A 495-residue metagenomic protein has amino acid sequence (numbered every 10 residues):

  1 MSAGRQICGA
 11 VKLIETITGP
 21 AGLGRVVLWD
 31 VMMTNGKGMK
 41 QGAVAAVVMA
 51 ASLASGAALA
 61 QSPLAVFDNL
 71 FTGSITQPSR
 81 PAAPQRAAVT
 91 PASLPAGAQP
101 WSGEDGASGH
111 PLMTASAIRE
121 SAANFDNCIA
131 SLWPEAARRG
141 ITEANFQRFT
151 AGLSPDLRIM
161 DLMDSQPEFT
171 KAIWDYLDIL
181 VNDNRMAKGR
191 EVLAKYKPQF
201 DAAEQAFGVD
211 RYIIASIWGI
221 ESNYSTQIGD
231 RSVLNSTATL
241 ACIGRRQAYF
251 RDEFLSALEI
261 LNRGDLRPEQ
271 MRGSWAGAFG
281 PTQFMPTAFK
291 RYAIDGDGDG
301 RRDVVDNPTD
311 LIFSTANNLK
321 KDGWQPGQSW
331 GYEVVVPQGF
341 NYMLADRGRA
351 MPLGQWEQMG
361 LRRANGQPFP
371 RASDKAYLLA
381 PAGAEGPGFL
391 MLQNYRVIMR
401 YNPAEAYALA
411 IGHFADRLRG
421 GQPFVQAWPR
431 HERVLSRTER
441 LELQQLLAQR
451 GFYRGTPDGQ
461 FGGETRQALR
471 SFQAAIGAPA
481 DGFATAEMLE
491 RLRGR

Functional and structural regions predicted by a protein language model:
K12, G22, V27-Q41, G56-A123 (+4 more regions): Proline-rich, low-complexity linker regions of envelope-associated factors in Gram-negative bacteria
A45-A54: Bacterial N-terminal signal peptides
Q61, R86, P100-P111, F125 (+2 more regions): N-terminal maturation segment of proteins
I141-S373, G386-M391, V397-R437, G459 (+1 more regions): Catalytic glycan-binding domains that act on GlcNAc-containing polysaccharides
L435-R440, A448-L492: Short acidic, glycine/serine/threonine-rich helix-capping segments at coil-helix boundaries
